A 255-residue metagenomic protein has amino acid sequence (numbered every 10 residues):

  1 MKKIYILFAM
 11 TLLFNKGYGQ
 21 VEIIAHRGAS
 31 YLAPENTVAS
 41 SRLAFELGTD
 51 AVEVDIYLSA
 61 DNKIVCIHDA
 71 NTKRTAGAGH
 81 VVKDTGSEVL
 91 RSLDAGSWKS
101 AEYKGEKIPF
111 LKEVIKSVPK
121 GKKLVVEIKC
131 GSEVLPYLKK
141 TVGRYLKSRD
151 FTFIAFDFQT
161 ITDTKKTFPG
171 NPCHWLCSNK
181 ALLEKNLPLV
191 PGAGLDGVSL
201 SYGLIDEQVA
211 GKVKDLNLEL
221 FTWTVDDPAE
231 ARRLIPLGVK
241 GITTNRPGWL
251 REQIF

Functional and structural regions predicted by a protein language model:
M1-V21: Bacterial Sec-dependent N-terminal signal peptides
G17-F255: Phosphate-group recognition and catalysis centered on beta-loop-alpha active-site segments
